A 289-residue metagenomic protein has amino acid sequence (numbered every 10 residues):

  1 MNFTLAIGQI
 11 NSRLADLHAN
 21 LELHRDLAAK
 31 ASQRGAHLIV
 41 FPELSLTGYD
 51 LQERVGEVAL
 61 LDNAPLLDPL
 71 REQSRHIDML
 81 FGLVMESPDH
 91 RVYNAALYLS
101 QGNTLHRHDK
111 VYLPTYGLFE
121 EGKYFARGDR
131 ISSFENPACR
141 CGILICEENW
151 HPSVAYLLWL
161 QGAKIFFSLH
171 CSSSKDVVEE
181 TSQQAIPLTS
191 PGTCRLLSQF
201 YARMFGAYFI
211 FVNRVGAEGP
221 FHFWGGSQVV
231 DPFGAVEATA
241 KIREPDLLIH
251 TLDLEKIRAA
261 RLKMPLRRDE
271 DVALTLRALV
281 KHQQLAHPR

Functional and structural regions predicted by a protein language model:
M1-I7: Extreme N-terminal starter segment of soluble prokaryotic enzymes
G8, H108, F134, V212 (+2 more regions): Hydrophobic residues at beta-strand termini and immediately following loops that shape nucleotide-binding pockets
Q9-A15: Short polar catalytic/cofactor-binding loops
N20, A28-V58, L80, E148 (+4 more regions): Active-site beta-strand/loop signature of hydrolases that rely on acidic residues for catalysis
D62-P65, S87-L196, L262-L266: Active-site catalytic loop in hydrolytic enzyme cores
P65-L80, C146, W150-L247: CN hydrolase (nitrilase-like) catalytic-core segments centered on the catalytic cysteine and neighboring Lys/Glu
F81-L83, N94-Y98, S132, S227-V229 (+1 more regions): Short beta-strand scaffold segments in enzyme catalytic cores
E255-R289: A short C-terminal boundary segment appended to hydrolase-like catalytic domains
